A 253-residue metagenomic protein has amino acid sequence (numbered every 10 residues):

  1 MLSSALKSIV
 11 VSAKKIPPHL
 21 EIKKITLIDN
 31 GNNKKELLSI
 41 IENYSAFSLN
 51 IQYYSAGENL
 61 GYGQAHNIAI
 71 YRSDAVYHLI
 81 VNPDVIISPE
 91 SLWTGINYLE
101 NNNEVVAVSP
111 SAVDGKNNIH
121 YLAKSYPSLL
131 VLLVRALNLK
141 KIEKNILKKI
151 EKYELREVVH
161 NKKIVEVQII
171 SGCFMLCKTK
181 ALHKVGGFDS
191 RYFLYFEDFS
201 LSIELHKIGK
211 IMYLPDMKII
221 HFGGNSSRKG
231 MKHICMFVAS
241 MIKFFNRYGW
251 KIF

Functional and structural regions predicted by a protein language model:
M1-P17: Short, well-formed alpha-helical segments that are part of the catalytic scaffolds of diverse glycosyltransferases
S8, T26-L38: A conserved acidic beta->alpha catalytic loop
S55-S73: Glycine-rich, basic loop-to-helix element that forms the pyrophosphate-binding segment of sugar-nucleotide handling
H78: Short aromatic/hydrophobic "clamp" motif used to bind/position activated sugar donors
I86-L122: Conserved donor NDP-sugar-binding/catalytic core segment of glycosyltransferases
P127-V167: Short, flexible, basic/aromatic active-site loop/helix in glycosyltransferases
V159-K162, E166-G187, R191-K218: A short, conserved alpha-helix in the catalytic core of glycosyltransferases
F199-I203, K207-F253: Active-site-adjacent helix/loop segment of glycosyltransferases that harbors family-specific signature motifs
